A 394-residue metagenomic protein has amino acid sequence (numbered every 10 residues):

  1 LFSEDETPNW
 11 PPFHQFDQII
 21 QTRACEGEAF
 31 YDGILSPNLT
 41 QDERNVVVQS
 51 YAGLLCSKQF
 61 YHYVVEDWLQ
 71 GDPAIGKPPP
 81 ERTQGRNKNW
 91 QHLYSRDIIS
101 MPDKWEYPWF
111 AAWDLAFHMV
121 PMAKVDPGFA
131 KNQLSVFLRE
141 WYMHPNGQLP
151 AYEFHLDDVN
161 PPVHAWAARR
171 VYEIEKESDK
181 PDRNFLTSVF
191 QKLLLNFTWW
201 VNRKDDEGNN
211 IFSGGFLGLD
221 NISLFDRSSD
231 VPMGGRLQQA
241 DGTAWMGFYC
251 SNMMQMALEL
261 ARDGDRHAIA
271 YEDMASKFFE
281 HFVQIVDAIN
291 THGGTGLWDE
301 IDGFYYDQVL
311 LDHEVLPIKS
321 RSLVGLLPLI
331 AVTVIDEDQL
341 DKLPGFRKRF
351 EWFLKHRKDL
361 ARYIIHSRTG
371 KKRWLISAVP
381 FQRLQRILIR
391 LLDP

Functional and structural regions predicted by a protein language model:
L1-P394: Acidic, mature catalytic/reactive cores of soluble proteins
